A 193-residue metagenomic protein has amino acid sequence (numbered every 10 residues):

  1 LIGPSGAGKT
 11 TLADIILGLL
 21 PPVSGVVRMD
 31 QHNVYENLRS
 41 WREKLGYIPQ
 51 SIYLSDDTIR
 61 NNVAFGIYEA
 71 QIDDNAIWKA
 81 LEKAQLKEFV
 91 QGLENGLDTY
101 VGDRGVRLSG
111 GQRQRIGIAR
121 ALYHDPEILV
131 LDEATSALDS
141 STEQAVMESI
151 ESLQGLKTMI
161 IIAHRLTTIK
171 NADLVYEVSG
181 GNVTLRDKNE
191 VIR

Functional and structural regions predicted by a protein language model:
S5, T11, G46, S51 (+3 more regions): ABC-family ATPase nucleotide-binding domain "signature/switch" substructure
L17: Helix-to-loop junction immediately C-terminal to a conserved catalytic motif
P21: Post-Walker A helix-loop "phosphate-sensing" segment adjacent to the P-loop in P-loop NTPases
S24-S40, Q144: ABC ATPase NBD Q-loop/coupling interface
V26-R28, R42, R60-D103, M147-E148 (+1 more regions): ABC ATPase nucleotide-binding domain helical subdomain, centered on the C-loop/LSGGQ "ABC signature"
N33-E36, S40, L54, E69-I72: Alpha-helical structural elements of signaling/regulatory helical domains
